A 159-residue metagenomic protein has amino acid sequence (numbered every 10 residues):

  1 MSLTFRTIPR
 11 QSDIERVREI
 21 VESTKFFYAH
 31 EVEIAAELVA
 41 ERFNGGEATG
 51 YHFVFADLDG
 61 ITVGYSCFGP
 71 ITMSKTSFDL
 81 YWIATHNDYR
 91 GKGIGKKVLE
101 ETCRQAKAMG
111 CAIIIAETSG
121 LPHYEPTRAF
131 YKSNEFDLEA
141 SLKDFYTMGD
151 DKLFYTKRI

Functional and structural regions predicted by a protein language model:
S2-T4: Extreme N-terminal starter segment of soluble prokaryotic enzymes
T7-Y81, H86-D88, L99-E100, Q105 (+3 more regions): Acetyl-CoA-dependent GNAT
A84, G120-P122: Active-site-proximal loop/turn and secondary-structure-junction residues that shape catalytic pockets, frequently
G93: Conserved G/P- and acidic residue-centered "switch" motifs that form tight phosphate/ATP-binding loops in soluble
K96: Residues forming the Rossmann-fold NAD(P)(H) cofactor-binding site
A106-S119: Conserved GNAT acetyl-CoA-binding A-motif
E117-G120, K132-L153: Conserved catalytic-core motifs of GNAT/GCN5-like acyltransferases
T127: Helix-turn-helix
